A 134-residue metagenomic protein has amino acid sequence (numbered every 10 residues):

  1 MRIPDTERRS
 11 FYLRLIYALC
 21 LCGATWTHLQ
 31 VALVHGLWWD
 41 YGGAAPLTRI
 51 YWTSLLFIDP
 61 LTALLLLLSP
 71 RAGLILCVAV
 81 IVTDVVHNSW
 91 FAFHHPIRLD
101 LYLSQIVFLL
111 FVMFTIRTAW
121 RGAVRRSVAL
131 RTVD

Functional and structural regions predicted by a protein language model:
M1-D134: Topology signature of small-to-medium multi-pass alpha-helical membrane proteins
